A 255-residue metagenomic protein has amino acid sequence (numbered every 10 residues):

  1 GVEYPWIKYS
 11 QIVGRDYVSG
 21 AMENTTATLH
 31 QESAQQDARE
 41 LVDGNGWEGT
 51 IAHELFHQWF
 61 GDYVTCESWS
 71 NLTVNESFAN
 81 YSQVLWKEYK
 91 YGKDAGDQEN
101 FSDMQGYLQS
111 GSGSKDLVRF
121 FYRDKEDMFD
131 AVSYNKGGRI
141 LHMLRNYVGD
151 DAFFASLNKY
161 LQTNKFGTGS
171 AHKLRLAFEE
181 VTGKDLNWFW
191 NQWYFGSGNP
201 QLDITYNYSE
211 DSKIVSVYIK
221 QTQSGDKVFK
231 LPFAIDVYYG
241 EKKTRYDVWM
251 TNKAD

Functional and structural regions predicted by a protein language model:
G1-D226: Hydrophobic alpha-helical and helix-loop surface patches within well-folded domains that function as non-catalytic
L202, F233-I235: One face of beta-strands
Q221-Q223, V237-E241: Beta-strand elements of well-folded, non-transmembrane domains
D226-F233: Short coil-to-beta strand junction motifs in C2/discoidin
P232, E241-D255: Solvent-exposed beta-strand/loop surfaces of large extracellular or lumenal domains
